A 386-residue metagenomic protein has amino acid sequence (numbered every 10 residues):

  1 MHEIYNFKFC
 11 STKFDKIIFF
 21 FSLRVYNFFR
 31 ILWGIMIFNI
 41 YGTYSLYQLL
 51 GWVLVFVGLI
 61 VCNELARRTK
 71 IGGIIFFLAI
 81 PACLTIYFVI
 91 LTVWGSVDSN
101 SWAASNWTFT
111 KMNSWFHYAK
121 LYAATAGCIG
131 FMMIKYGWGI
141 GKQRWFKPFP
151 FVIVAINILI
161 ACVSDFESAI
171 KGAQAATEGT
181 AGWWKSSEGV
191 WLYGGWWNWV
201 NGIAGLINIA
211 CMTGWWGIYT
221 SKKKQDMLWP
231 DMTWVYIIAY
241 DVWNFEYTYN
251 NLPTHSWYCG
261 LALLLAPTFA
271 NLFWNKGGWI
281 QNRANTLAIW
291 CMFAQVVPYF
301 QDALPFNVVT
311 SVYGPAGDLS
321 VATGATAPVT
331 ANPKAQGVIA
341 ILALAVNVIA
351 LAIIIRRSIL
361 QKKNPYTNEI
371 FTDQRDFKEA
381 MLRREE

Functional and structural regions predicted by a protein language model:
I37-G137: An N-terminal, globular interaction/scaffold subdomain
T43-V55, F109-C128, F149-P150, N157-A161 (+3 more regions): Alpha-helical transmembrane segments of polytopic membrane proteins
L54-I60, N244, C259-E385: C-terminal transmembrane-bundle signature of multipass membrane proteins, characterized by strong activation on
G58-R68, C128-G141, T213-K223, F269-G277 (+1 more regions): C-terminal ends of transmembrane helices
V61, A79-D98, C128-Y136, F151-S168 (+2 more regions): Hydrophobic alpha-helical transmembrane segments and adjacent interfacial helices in integral membrane proteins
V97-W115, E167-Y193, L304-A331: Membrane-interfacial helical/loop segments at transmembrane boundaries in membrane proteins
G141-G277: Generic multipass alpha-helical transmembrane bundles of integral membrane proteins
